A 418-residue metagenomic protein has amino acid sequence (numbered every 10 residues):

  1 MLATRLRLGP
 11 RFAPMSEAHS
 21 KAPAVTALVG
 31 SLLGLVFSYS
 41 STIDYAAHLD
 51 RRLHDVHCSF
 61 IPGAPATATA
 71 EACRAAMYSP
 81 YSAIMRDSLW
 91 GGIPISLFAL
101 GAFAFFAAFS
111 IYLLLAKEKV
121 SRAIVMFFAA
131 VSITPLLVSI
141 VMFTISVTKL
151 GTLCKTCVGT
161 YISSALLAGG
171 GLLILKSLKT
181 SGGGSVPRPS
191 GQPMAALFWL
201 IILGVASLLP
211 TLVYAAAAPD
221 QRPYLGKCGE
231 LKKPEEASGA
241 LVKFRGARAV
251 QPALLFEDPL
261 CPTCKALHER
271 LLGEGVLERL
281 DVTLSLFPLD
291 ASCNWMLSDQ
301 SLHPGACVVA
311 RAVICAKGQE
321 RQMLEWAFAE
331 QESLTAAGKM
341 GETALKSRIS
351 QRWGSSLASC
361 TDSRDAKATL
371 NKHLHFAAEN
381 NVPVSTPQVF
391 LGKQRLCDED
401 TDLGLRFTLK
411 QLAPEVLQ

Functional and structural regions predicted by a protein language model:
A3, G101-F109, T160-L178: Hydrophobic cores of alpha-helical transmembrane segments in multi-pass inner/ER membrane proteins, independent
A22-L49: N-terminal signal-anchor transmembrane alpha helix
L33, A46, P259, K265-S350 (+1 more regions): Structural alpha/beta surface segment adjacent to cysteine/selenocysteine redox centers across thiol/disulfide enzymes
D44-D55, L137-A165: Interfacial helix-loop-helix junctions of multi-pass membrane proteins
A46-G91: Extracytosolic (periplasmic/ER-lumenal) interhelical loops and adjacent juxtamembrane/interface segments of multi-pass
I93-L115, T134, V138: Hydrophobic alpha-helical transmembrane segments
R188-A217: Internal/C-terminal transmembrane anchor helices
A196-L197, A249-P252, F256-E257, E269-G275 (+2 more regions): C-terminal cap of thioredoxin/glutaredoxin-like
